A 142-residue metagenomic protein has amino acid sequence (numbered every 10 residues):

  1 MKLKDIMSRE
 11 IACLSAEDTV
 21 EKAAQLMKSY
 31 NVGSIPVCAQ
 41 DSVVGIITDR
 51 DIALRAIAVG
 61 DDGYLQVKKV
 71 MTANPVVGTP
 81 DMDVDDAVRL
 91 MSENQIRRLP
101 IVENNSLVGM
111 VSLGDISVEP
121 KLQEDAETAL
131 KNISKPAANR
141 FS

Functional and structural regions predicted by a protein language model:
M1-E10, T48-V77, D81-S92, S112-S142: Tandem CBS (Bateman) regulatory domains
I6, K22-L26, A39-Q40, A58-D61: Short hydrophobic/aromatic-rich motifs at helix boundaries and adjacent loops
S8, E17, Q40-V43: Low-complexity, intrinsically disordered short peptide segments enriched in small/polar/basic residues
C13-N31, G78-Q95, V102: The conserved cystathionine-beta-synthase
E21, C38, S42, V67-K68 (+5 more regions): Residue-level detector of alpha-helical recognition elements and their boundaries
M27-Y30, I35-R50, M91, L99-G114: A glycine-centered beta-loop-beta connector
